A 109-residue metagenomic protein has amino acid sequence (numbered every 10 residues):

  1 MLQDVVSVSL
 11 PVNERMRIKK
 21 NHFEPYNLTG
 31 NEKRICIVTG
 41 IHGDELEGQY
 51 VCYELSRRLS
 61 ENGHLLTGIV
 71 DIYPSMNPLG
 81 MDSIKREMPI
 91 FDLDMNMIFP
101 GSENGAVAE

Functional and structural regions predicted by a protein language model:
M1-E109: Structured catalytic-domain cores with a bias toward divalent-metal coordination
